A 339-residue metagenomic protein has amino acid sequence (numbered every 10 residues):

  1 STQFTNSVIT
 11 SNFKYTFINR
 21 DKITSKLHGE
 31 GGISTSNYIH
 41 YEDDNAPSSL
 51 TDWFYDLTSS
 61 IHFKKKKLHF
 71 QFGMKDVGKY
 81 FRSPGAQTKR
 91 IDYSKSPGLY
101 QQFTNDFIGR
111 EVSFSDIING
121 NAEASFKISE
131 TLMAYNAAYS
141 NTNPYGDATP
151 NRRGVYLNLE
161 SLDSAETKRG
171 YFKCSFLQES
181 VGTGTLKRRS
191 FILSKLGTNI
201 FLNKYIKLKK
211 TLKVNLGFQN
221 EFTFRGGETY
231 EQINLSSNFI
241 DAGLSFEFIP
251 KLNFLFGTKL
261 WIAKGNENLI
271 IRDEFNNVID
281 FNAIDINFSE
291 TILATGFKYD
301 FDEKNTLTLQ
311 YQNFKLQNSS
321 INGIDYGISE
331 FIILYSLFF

Functional and structural regions predicted by a protein language model:
T2-F339: Exposed, low-structure sequence patches enriched in small/polar residues
